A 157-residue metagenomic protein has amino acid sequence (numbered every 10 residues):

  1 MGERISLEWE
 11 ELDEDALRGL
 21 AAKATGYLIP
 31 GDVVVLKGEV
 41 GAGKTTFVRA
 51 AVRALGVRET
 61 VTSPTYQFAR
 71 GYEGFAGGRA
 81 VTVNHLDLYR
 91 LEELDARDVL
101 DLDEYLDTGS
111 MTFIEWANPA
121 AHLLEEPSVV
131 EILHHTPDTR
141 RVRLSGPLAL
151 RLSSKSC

Functional and structural regions predicted by a protein language model:
G2-E10, E92-C157: Short phosphate-coordinating micro-motif centered on Lys-Gly-acidic
A16-Y27: Pre-Walker A adenine-sensing motif
V34-L36: Hydrophobic anchor at the beta1->P-loop junction of P-loop NTPases
E39: P-loop (Walker A) phosphate-binding loop of NTP-binding proteins
K44: Conserved lysine of the Walker
V57-Y72: Short beta-strand-centered segment that lines the nucleotide-binding/catalytic pocket of NTP-utilizing
V83-L91: Switch II (G3) loop of P-loop NTPases
